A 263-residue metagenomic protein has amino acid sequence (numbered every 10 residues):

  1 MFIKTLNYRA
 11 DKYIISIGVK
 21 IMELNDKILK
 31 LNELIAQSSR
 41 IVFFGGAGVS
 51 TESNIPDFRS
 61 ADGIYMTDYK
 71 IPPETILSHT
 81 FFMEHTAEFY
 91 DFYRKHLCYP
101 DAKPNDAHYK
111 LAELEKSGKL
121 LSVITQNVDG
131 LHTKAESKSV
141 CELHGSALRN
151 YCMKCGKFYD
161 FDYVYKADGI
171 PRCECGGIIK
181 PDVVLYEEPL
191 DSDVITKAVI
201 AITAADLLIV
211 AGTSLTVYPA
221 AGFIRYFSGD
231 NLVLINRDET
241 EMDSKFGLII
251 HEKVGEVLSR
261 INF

Functional and structural regions predicted by a protein language model:
F2-F263: Conserved catalytic core of sirtuin-type NAD+-dependent deacylases
